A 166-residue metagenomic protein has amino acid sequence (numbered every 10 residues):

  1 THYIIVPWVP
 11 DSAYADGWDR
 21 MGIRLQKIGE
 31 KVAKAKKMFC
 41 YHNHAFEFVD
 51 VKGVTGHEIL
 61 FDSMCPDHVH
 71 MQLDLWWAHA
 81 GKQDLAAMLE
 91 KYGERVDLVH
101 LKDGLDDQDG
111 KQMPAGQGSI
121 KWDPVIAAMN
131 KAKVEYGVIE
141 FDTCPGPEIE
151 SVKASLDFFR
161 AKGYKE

Functional and structural regions predicted by a protein language model:
T1-M71, A78, I149: Active-site acidic/histidine proton-transfer and metal-coordination neighborhood in alpha/beta enzyme cores
V51-L73, W77-E166: Histidine-acidic metal/acid-base catalytic patches
